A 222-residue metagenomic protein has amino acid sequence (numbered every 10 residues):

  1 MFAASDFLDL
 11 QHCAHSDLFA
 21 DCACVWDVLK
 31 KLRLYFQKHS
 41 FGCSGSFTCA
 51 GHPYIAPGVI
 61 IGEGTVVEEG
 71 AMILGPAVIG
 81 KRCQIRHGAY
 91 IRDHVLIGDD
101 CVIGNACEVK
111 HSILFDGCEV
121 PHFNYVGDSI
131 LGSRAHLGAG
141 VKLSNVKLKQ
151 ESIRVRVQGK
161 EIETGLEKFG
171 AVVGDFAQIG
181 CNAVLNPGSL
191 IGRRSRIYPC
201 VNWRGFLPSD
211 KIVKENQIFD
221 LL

Functional and structural regions predicted by a protein language model:
M1-G51, R194, C200, G205 (+1 more regions): Terminal amphipathic alpha-helical/low-complexity segments used for targeting or macromolecular assembly
H15-S16, N105, H111-L222: Glycine-rich hexapeptide-repeat left-handed beta-helix
K31-V78: Long amphipathic N-terminal alpha/beta scaffold segment
A56-P57, L74-G75, D93, V126 (+2 more regions): Short loop/turn microsegments at loop-to-beta-strand junctions
I60, V78, L96, V172 (+1 more regions): ABC ATPase A-loop
V78-A89, D93-D100: Right-handed parallel beta-helix
